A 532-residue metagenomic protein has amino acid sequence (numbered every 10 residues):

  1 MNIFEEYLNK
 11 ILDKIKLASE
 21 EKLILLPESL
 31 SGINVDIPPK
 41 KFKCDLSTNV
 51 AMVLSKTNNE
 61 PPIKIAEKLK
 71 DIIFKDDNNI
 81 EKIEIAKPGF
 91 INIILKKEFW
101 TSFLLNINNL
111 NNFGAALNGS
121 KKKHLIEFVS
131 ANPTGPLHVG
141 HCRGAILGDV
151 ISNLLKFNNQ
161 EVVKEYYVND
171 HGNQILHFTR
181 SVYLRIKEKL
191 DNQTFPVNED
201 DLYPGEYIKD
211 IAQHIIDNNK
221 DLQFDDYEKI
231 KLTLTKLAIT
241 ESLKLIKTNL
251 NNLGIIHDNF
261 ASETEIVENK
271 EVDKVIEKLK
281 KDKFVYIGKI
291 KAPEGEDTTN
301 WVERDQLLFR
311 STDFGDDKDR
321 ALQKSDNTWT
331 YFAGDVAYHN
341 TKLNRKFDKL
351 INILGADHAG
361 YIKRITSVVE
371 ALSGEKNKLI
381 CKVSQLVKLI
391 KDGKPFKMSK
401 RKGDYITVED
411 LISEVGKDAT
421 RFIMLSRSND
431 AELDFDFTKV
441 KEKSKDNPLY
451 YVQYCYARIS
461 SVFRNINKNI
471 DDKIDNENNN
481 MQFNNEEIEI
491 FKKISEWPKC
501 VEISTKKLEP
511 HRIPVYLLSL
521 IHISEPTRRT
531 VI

Functional and structural regions predicted by a protein language model:
M1-T101, A115-S524, R528: Non-catalytic interaction-recognition regions
S102-N108: Short, charged, solvent-exposed linker or helix-capping segments at domain edges/interfaces that act as flexible hinges
N109-A115: A short, compositionally biased domain-edge/stem linker segment
